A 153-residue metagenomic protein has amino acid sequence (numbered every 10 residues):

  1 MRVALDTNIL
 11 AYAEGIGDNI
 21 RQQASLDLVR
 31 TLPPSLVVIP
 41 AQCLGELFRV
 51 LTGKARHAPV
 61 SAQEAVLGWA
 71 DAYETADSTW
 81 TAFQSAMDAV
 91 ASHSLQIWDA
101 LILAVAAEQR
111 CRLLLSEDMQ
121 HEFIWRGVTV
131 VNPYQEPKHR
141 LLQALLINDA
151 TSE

Functional and structural regions predicted by a protein language model:
M1-I39, K54-S61, P137-Q143, N148-E153: Short, well-structured N-terminal submotif of metal-dependent ribonuclease cores
T7, D99-A100: Conserved glycosyltransferase catalytic-site signature
N8, Q42, F48, D118-Q120 (+1 more regions): Anionic group-transfer/hydrolysis microenvironments
L26, Q42, E46-E74: Active-site-proximal, substrate-binding regions of enzyme catalytic domains and RNA-binding/basic surfaces
V38-G45, L67, D71-S92: Acidic catalytic patch
L103, E108-E153: Acidic, PIN/NYN-like endoribonuclease modules and their adjacent C-terminal/linker elements
